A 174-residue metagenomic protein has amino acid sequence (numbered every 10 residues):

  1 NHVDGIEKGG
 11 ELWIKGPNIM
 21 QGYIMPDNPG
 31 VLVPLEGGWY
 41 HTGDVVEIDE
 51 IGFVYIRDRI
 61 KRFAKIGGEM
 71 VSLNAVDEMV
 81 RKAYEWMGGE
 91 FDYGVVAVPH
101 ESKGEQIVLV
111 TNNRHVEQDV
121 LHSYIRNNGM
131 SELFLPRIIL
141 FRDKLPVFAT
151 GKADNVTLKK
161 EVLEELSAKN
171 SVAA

Functional and structural regions predicted by a protein language model:
N1-V33, E69-V71: Conserved ATP/PPi-binding loop(s) of AMP-dependent carboxylate-activating enzymes
E7, I48-D49, V147-F148: Short, acidic, Ser/Thr-enriched surface-loop or helix-capping motifs
G16, Q21-G22, G43-F134, G151 (+1 more regions): AMP-binding/adenylate-forming catalytic core of the ANL superfamily
L35, Y40-T42, L140-F141: Short, small/polar residue-rich loop motifs at catalytic or cofactor-binding pockets
S102, I138-T150: Short proline/glycine- and acidic-rich turn/helix-capping motifs at secondary-structure junctions
E161-A174: Acidic/polar alpha-helix N-cap and adjacent early helical turns within long charge-rich amphipathic helices/linkers
